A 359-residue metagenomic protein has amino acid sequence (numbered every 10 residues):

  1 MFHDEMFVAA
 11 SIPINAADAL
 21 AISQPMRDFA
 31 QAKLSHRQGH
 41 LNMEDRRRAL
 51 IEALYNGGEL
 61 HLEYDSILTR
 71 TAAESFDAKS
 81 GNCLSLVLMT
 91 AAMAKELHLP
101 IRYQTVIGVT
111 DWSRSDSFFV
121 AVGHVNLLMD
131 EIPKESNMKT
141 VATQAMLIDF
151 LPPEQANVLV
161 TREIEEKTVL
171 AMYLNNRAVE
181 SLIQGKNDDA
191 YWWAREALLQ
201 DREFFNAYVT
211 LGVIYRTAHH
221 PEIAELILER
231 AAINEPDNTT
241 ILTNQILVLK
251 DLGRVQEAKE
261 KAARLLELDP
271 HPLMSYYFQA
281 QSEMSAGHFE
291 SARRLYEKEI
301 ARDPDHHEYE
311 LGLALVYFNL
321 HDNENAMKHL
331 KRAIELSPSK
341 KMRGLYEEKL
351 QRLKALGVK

Functional and structural regions predicted by a protein language model:
I12-S75: Secondary-structure boundary elements
S66-Y208, V213, A218, E222-N234: Long, contiguous interaction/recruitment modules in multidomain scaffold/adaptor proteins
N176, T210, N244, F278 (+2 more regions): Canonical tetratricopeptide repeat
E196-A197, R230-A231, R264-L265, K298-E299 (+1 more regions): Canonical positions in the second alpha-helix
Q200, N234-E235, L268, R302-D303 (+1 more regions): Structural marker of alpha-solenoid helical repeat scaffolds
A207, I241, S275, Y309 (+1 more regions): TPR alpha-solenoid repeat register
